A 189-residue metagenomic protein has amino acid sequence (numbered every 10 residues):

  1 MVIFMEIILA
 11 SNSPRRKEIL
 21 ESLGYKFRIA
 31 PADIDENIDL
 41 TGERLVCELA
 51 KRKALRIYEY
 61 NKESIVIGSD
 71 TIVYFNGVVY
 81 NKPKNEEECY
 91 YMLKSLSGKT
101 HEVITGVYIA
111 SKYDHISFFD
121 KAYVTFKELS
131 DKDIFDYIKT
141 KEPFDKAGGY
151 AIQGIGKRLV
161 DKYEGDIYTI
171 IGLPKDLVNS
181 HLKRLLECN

Functional and structural regions predicted by a protein language model:
M1-F4: Short, Lys/Arg-enriched N-terminal segments with co-localized hydrophobic residues within the first ~10-30 amino acids
E6-Y25: N-terminal beta1-alpha1 ligand-phosphate binding loop
I7, G42-N189: Anionic-ligand binding patches
N12, A32, K112: Cofactor-binding loop segments of dinucleotide-utilizing enzymes, especially the Rossmann-like FAD- and NAD(P)+-binding
E18-S22, I38-D39, E59-Y60: Short loop/helix-cap segments at secondary-structure boundaries that form the rim of catalytic
Y25-K26, A151: A generic short alpha-helical patch detector that favors 3-5-residue windows in or near N-terminal regions
F27-I38: A short beta-strand-loop structural module common to alpha/beta enzyme folds
